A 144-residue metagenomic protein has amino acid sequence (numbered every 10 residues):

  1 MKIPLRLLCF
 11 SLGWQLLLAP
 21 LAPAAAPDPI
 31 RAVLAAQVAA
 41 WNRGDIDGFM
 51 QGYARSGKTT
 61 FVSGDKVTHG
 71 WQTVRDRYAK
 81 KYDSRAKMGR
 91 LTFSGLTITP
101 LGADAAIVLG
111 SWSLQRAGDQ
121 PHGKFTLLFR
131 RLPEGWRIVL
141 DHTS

Functional and structural regions predicted by a protein language model:
P4, S11-G52, S56, T73: Short, low-complexity N-terminal intrinsically disordered segments enriched in polar/charged residues
G48, T60, A106-I107, R137: General beta-strand recognition
G52, K58-H69, D83-K87: A short gly/proline-enriched turn/hairpin at secondary-structure junctions
Y53-A54, D65, T97, G110-W112 (+2 more regions): A mature extracytoplasmic/lumenal domain signature
R55, L101-G102, L132: Structural motif
T73-A117: Surface-exposed, charged secondary-structure patches
H122-S144: Short beta-strand edge/turn micro-motifs at domain boundaries
